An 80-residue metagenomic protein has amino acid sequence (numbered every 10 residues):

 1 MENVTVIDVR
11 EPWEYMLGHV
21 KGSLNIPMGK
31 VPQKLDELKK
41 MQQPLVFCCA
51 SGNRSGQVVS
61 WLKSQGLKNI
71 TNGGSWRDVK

Functional and structural regions predicted by a protein language model:
E2-T5, V9-L45, N53-K80: Rhodanese-like catalytic fold shared by cysteine-dependent sulfurtransferases and DSP/PTP-type phosphatases
C48: Short, surface-exposed ligand- or partner-binding patches at beta-edge/loop junctions that are enriched in aromatics
